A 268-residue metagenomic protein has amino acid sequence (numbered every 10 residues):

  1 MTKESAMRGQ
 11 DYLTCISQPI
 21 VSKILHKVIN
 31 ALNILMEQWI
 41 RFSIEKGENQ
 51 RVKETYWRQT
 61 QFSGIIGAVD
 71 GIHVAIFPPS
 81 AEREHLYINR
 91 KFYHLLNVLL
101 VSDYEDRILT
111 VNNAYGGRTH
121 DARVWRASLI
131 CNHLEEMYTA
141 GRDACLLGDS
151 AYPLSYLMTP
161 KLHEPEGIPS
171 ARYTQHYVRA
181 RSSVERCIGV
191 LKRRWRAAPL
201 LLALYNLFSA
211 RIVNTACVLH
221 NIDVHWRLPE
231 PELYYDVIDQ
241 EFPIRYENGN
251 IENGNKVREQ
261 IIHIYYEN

Functional and structural regions predicted by a protein language model:
T2-N268: Short, well-ordered secondary-structure "scaffold" segments embedded in the functional core of diverse domains
